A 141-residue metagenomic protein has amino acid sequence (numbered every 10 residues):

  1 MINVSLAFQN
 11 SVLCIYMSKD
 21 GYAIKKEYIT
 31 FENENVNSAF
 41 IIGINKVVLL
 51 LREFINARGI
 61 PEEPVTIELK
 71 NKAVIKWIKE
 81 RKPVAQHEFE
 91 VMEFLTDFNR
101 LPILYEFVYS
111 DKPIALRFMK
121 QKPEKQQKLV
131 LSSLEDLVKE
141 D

Functional and structural regions predicted by a protein language model:
M1, K26-E27, I60-P64, R100-P102: A general structural motif
M1-S38, L50-E53, E140: RNase H-like nuclease fold core
V4, S11, V48, Q127-E135: Intrinsic-disorder/low-complexity peptide segments enriched for small residues
G21, G59, D97-N99: A generic structural signal for short, solvent-exposed coil/turn residues that cap or connect secondary-structure
N37-N45, F89: Short, well-ordered alpha-helical segments
I42-I60: Metal-dependent nuclease catalytic cores in nucleic-acid-processing enzymes, especially RNase H-like/related
P64-E68, V74-D141: C-terminal functional segments of enzyme domains
